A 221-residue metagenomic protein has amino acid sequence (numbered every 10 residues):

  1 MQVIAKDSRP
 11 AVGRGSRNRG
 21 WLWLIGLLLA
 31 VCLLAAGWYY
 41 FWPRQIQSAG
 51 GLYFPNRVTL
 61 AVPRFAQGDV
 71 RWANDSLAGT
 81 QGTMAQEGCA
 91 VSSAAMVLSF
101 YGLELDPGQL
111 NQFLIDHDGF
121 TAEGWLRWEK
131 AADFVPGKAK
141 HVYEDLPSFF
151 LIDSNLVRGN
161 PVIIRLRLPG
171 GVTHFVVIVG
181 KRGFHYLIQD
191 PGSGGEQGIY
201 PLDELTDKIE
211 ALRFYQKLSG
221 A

Functional and structural regions predicted by a protein language model:
Q2-D118: Active-site-adjacent structural segments surrounding the nucleophilic cysteine of cysteine proteases and isopeptidases
Q2-G15, A95-A221: Conserved active-site-adjacent core of cysteine acyl-enzyme catalytic domains
